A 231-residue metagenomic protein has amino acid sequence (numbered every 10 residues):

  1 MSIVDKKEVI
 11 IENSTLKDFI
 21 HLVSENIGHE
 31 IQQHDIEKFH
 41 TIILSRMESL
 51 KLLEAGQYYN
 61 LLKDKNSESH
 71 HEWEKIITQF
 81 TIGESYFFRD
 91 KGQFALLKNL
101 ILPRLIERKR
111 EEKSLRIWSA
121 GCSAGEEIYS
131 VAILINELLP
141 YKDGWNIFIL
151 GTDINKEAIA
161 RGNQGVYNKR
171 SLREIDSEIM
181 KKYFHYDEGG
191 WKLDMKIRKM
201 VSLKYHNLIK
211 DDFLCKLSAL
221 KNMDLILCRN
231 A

Functional and structural regions predicted by a protein language model:
M1-L115, D224-L225: A short N-terminal interaction module
V9, I43, C122-I128, A231: Short, thiol/selenol-centered motifs that function as redox-active sites or metal-ligating centers
A95, Y129, A160: Alpha-helical elements of the RecA-like P-loop NTPase motor core of helicases
I101, L105, I135-L139, V166: Active-site catalytic pocket residues across diverse enzymes, especially alpha/beta-hydrolases
E112-S130, I147-L150: Conserved class I S-adenosyl-L-methionine
A124-K142: Conserved SAM-binding loop of SAM-dependent methyltransferases across substrates and taxa, primarily the Class I
Y141-L227, A231: Extended basic-aromatic, gly/pro-enriched interface segments that bind polyanionic ligands
